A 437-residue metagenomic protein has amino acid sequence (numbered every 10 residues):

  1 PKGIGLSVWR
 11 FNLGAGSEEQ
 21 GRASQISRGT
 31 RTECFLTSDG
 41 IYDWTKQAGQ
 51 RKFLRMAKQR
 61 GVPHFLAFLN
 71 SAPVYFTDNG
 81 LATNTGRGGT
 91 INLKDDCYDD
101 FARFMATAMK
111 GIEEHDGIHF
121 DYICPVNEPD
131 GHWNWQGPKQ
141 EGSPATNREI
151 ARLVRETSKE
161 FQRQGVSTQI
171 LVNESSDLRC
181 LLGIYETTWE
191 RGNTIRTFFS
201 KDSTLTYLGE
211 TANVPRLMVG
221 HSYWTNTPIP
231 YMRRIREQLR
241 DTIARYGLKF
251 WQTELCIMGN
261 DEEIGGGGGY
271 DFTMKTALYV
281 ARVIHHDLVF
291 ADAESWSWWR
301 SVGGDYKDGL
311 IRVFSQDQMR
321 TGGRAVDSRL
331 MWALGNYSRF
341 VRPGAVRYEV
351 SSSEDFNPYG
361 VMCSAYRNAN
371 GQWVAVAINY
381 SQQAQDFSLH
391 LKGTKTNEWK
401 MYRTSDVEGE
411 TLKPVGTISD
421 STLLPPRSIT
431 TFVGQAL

Functional and structural regions predicted by a protein language model:
P1-F120, Q140-N147, R155, K159: N-terminal catalytic cores of secreted or lumenal carbohydrate-active enzymes
S7-L13, S17, H64-F68, D121-P125 (+6 more regions): Structural recognition of the beta-strand scaffold that forms the well-ordered cores of secreted hydrolase catalytic
L69-A72, K110-K139, N213-S222: Active-site groove signature of glycoside hydrolases
K110, Q140-V283, F290: Noncatalytic carbohydrate-binding groove/subsite architecture in carbohydrate-active enzymes
K249-R339, Y348-F356: Aromatic/acidic polysaccharide-binding cleft in carbohydrate-active enzymes
E354-N397, R427: Carbohydrate-binding surface patches
K392-G409: Solvent-exposed beta-hairpin/edge-strand motifs
P414-L437: C-terminal beta-strand-rich structural cap/linker in extracellular carbohydrate-active enzymes
